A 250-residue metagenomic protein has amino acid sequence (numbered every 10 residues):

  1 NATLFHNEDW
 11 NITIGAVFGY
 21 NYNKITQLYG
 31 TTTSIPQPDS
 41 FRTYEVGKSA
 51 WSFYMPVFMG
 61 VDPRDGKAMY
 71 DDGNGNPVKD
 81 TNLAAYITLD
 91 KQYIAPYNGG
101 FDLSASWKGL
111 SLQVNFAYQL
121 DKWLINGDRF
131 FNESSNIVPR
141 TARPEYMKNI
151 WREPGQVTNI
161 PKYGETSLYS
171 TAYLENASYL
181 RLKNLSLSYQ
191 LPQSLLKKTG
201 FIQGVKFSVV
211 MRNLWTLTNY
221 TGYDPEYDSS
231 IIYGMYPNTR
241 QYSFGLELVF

Functional and structural regions predicted by a protein language model:
N1, T13-G15, G100-D102, N184-S188 (+1 more regions): Membrane-embedded beta-strand positions in outer-membrane beta-barrel channels/transporters
T3-Y93: Conserved small-residue
L4-H6, F18-K24, W107-G109, Y118-K122 (+4 more regions): Transmembrane beta-strands of outer-membrane beta-barrel pores
E8-I14, Y97-G99, K108-L110, S178 (+2 more regions): Outer-envelope beta-barrel architecture signal
I12, K24-D39, D121-N149, L217-P225: Outer-membrane beta-barrel and related beta-rich outer-membrane complex signature in Gram-negative bacteria
I14-A16, V114, F207-V209, L246: Membrane-embedded beta-strand positions of outer-membrane beta-barrel proteins
P36-R64, A142-P144, G155-Q156, S167 (+1 more regions): C-terminal beta-signal and terminal closure region of outer-membrane beta-barrel proteins
Q119-K206, M211: Extracytoplasmic gating/loop element in the C-terminal half of outer-membrane beta-barrel translocons and assembly
